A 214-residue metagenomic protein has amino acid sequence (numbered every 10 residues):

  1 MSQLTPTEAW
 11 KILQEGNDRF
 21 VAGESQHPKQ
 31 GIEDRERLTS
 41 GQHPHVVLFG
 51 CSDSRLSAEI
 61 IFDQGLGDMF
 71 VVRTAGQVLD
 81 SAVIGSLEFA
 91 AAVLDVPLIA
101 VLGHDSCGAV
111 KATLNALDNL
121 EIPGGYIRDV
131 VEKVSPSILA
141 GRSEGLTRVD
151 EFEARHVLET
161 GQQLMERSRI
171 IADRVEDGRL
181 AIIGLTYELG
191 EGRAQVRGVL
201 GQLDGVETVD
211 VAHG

Functional and structural regions predicted by a protein language model:
M1-G41, L66-G67, G76-D95, G108-G214: Divalent-metal-activated hydrolytic enzyme cores
G50-R55, A75-V78, H104-C107: Short glycine-enriched loops at secondary-structure junctions
A58: Acidic/His- and Gly-rich active-site-bordering loop/insert found across diverse amide/peptide-bond hydrolases
I61-V71: Short helix-loop-beta junction
V101: Conserved functional hotspot residues or short segments at active or partner-binding sites across diverse domains
